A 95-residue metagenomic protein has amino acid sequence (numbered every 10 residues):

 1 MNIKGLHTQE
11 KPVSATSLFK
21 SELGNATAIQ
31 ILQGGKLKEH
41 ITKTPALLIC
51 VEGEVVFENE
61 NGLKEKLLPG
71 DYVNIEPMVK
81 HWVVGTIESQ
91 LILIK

Functional and structural regions predicted by a protein language model:
M1-T27: A short, N-terminal "cap"/entry segment at the start of jelly-roll beta-barrel domains of the cupin/DSBH fold
P12, N25-T42: Conserved short histidine dyad/triad with adjacent acidic residue
K36-L37, Y72-V73, M78-W82: Histidine-centered metal-chelating micro-motifs
T44-V55: Glycine- and acidic-residue-biased ligand/ion/polar-headgroup-sensing regions
V51-E52, L68-P69, I87, K95: A cytosolic small-molecule/anion-sensing beta-strand core signal
N61-P77: Short acidic-glycine-tyrosine-enriched beta hairpin
P77-K95: Ligand-binding loop in jelly-roll beta-barrel domains
